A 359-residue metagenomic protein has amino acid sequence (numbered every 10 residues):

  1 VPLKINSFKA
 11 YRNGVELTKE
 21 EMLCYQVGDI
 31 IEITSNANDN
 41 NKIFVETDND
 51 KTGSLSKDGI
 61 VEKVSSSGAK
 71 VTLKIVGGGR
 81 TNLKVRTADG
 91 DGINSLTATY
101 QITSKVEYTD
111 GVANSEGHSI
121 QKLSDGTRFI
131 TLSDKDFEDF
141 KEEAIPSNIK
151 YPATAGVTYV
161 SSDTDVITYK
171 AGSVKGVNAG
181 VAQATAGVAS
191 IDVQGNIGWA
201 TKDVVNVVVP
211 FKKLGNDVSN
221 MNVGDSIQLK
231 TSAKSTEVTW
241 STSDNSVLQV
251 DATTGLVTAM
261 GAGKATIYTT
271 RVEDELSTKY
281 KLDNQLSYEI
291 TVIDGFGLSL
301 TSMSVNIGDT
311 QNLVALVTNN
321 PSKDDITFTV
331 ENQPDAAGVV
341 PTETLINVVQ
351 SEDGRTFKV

Functional and structural regions predicted by a protein language model:
V1-V359: Extracytoplasmic soluble-region selector
